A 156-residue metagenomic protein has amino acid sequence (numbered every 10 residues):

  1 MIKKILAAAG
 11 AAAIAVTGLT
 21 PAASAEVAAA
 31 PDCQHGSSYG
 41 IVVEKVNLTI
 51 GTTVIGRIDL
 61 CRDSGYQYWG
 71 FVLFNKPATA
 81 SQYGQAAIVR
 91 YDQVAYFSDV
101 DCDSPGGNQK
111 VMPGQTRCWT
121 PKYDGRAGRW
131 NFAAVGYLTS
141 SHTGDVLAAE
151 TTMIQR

Functional and structural regions predicted by a protein language model:
M1-K3, C33: Actinobacteria-biased recognition of intrinsically disordered, low-complexity terminal regions
K3-A12: Sec-dependent N-terminal signal peptides
A15-S24: C-terminal segment of classical bacterial N-terminal signal peptides
E26-R156: Post-signal peptide N-terminal regions of Sec-secreted extracellular proteins
